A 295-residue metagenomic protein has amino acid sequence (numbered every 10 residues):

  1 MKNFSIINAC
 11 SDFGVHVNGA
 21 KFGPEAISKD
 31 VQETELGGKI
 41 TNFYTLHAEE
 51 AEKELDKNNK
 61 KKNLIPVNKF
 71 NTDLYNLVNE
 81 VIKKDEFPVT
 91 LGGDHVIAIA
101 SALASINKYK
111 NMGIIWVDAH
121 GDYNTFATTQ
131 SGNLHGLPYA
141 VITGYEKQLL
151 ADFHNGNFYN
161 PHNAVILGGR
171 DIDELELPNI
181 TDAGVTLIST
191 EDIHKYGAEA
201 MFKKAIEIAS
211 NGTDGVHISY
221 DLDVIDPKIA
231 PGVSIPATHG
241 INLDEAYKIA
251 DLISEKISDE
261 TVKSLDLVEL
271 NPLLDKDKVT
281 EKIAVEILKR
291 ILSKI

Functional and structural regions predicted by a protein language model:
K2-S11, V17-V89, A98-S101, N107-Y109 (+1 more regions): Catalytic cores of soluble, metal-dependent hydrolases
S11, H95, G121, E146 (+3 more regions): Short, glycine/serine-rich, charged loops/turns that create anion-binding and catalytic segments at active sites
F87-H154, K256-E260: Active-site histidine-anchored catalytic micro-motif
A102-L103, T128-T129, L177-N179, I229-G232: Short amphipathic alpha-helical segments
W116-A119, T143, I166-D171, S189-E191 (+1 more regions): Short, structured patches in soluble enzyme cores that scaffold and shape functional sites
Y145-G156, E286-I295: A charged, well-structured terminal subsegment
D171-D182: Short, glycine/polar-rich helix-capping loops at beta-to-alpha or helix-loop-helix junctions that flank or form
